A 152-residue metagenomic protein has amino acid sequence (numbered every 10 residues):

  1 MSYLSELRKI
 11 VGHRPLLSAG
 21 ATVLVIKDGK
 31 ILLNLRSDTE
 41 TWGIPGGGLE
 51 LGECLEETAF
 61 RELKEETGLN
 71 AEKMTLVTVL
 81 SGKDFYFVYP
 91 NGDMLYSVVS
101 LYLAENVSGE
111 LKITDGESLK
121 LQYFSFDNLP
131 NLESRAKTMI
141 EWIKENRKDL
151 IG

Functional and structural regions predicted by a protein language model:
M1-T22: Acidic, metal-coordinating catalytic segment for phosphate/diphosphate chemistry, firing primarily on the Nudix
H13-L17, N91-V98, D115: A generic structural micro-feature
A19-A21, G29, V98-S100, L119: Change "...and in nucleic-acid phosphodiester-cleaving endonucleases..." to "...and in nucleic-acid processing enzymes
V25, L101-E105, Y123: Short, well-ordered beta-strand micro-motif
I26-E66: Conserved Nudix-box catalytic region and its N-terminal flanking loop in Nudix hydrolases and closely related
E40-T41, G109-G152: Nudix hydrolase/Nudix homology domain
N70-L80: A short coil-to-beta-strand element that immediately follows conserved catalytic motifs
L80-E110: Active-site-adjacent beta-strand/loop module that shapes the phosphate/pyrophosphate-binding cleft
